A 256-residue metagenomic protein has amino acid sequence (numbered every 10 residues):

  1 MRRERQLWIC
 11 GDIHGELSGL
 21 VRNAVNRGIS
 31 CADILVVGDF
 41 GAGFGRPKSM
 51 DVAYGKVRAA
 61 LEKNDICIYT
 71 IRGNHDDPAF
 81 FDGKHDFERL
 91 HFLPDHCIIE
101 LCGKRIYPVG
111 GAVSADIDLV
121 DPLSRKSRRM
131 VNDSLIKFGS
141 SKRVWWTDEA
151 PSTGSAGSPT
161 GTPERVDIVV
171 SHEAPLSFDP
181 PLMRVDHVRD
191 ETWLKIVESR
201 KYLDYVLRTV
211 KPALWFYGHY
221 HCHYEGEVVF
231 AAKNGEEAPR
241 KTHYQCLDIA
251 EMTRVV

Functional and structural regions predicted by a protein language model:
R2-W8: Extreme N-terminal starter segment of soluble prokaryotic enzymes
I9-G11, I34-D39, C67-H75, F92-P94 (+5 more regions): Active-site neighborhood of phospho(di)ester-bond hydrolases with catalytic His/Asp-centered motifs
C10, E16-L101: Core catalytic region of metal-dependent phosphoesterases/phosphodiesterases, especially metallo-beta-lactamase-like
H14-G15, G41-G43, H75-D77, G111-A115 (+3 more regions): Short, solvent-exposed loop/turn segments at secondary-structure junctions
A42, M50-A59, D65, V169-Y220: Cap/insert and terminal regions of metallo-dependent hydrolase folds
K84-P94, I106, V185, V229-A232 (+1 more regions): Active-site regions of enzymes building and remodeling cell-envelope glycoconjugates
I99-C102, R208, H221-V256: Binuclear metal-dependent phosphoesterase catalytic core
K104-V197: Active-site-proximal loop/helix segment associated with metal-binding centers of metalloenzymes
